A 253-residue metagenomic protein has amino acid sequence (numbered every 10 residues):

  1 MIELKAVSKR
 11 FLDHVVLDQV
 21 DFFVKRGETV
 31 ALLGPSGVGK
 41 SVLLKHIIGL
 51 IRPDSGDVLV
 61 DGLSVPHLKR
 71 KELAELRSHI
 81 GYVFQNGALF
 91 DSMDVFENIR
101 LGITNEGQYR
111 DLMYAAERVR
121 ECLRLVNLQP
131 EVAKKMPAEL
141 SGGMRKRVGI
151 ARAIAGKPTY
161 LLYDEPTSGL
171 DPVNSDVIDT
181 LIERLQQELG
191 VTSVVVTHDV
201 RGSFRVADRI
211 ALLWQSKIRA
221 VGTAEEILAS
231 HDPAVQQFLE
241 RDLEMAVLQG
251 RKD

Functional and structural regions predicted by a protein language model:
I48: Helix-to-loop junction immediately C-terminal to a conserved catalytic motif
L63-S64, L112-E131: Conserved ABC ATPase "signature" region
M93, R100-Y114, L125: ABC-type ATPase nucleotide-binding domains, specifically the catalytic core motifs of the NBD
M136-L140, M144: Conserved ABC ATPase signature
K157: Conserved catalytic motifs of ABC-family nucleotide-binding domains
L161-D164: Catalytic Walker B motif of ABC-type/P-loop ATPase nucleotide-binding domains
